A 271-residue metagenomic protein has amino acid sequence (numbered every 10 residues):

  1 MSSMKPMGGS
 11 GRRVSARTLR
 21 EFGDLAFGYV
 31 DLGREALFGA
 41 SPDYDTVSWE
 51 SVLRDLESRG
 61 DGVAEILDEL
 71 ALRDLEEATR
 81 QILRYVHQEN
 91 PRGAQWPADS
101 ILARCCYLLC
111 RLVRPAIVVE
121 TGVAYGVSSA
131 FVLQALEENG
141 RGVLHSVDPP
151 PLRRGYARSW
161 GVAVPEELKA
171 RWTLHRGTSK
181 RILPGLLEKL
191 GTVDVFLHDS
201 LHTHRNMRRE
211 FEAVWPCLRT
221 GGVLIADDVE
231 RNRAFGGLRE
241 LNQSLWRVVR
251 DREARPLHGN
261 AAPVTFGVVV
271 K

Functional and structural regions predicted by a protein language model:
M1-E65: Membrane-proximal basic amphipathic "stem/tether" segments
S2-F27, R80-L108: N-terminal start-of-domain structural block
P6, G11, R92-K271: S-adenosylmethionine/decaboxylated-SAM
R20, A26, G33, F38 (+9 more regions): Compositionally biased amphipathic helical and low-complexity segments enriched in hydrophobic
D24, D31, D43-D45, D55 (+9 more regions): Acidic-enriched, low-complexity/disordered segments with a strong bias for Aspartate over Glutamate
L25-G28, L32-P42, T46-W49, D68 (+4 more regions): Peripheral/terminal regions associated with large enzymatic or DNA-binding modules
S48-D61, L75-V86, R158-P165, L186-G191: Short charge-dense sequence patches
E57-S100, R111-V113: Class I SAM-dependent transferase core
